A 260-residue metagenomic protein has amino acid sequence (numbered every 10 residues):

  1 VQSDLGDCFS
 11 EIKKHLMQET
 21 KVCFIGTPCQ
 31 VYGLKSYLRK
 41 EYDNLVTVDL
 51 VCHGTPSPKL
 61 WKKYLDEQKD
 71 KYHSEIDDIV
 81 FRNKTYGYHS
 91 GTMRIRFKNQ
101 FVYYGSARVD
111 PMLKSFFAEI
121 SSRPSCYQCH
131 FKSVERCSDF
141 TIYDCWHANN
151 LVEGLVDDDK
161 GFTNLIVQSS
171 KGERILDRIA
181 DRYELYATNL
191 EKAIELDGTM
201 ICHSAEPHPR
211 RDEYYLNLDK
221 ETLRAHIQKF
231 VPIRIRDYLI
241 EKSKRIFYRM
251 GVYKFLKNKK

Functional and structural regions predicted by a protein language model:
V1-S10: Glycine-rich phosphate-binding "P-loop"
E11-I12, Y37: A glycine-rich, acidic short-motif signal
T20-G26, L45: Generic beta-sheet signal
F24-L34, G54-P56: Gly/Ser/Thr-rich loops at beta-strand to alpha-helix junctions that form or flank small-molecule/cofactor-binding
G33-Y37, S57-K62, E153: A short acidic (Asp/Glu
L38-Y42, Y64-D66, A180-L185: Short, solvent-exposed amphipathic alpha-helical segments in soluble enzyme and RNA/protein-processing domains
D43-E67, G172: Short, flexible loop segments at boundaries between secondary-structure elements
K69, S74-K260: Long, compositionally biased charged/polar accessory segments in the mid-to-C-terminal portions of proteins
